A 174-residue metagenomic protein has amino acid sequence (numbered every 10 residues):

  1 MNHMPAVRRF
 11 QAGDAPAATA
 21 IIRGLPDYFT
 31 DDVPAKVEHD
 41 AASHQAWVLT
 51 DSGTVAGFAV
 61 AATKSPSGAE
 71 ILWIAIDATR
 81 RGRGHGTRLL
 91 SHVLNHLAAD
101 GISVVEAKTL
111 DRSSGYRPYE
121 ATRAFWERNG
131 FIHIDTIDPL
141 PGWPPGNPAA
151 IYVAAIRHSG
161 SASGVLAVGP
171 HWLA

Functional and structural regions predicted by a protein language model:
P5, R9-W73, D77-T79, L90-H92 (+5 more regions): Acetyl-CoA-dependent GNAT
P66-G68, V104, A149: A generic structural signal for beta-strand entry/edge sites
I74-G82, L110-S113: A short, internal acetyl-CoA/4′-phosphopantetheine-binding micro-motif in the GNAT/acyltransferase core
T87, D111-D135, P144-P145: Conserved active-site alpha-helix within GNAT-family acetyltransferase domains
L97-P118: Conserved GNAT acetyl-CoA-binding A-motif
P139, G146-P148: Class I S-adenosyl-L-methionine
